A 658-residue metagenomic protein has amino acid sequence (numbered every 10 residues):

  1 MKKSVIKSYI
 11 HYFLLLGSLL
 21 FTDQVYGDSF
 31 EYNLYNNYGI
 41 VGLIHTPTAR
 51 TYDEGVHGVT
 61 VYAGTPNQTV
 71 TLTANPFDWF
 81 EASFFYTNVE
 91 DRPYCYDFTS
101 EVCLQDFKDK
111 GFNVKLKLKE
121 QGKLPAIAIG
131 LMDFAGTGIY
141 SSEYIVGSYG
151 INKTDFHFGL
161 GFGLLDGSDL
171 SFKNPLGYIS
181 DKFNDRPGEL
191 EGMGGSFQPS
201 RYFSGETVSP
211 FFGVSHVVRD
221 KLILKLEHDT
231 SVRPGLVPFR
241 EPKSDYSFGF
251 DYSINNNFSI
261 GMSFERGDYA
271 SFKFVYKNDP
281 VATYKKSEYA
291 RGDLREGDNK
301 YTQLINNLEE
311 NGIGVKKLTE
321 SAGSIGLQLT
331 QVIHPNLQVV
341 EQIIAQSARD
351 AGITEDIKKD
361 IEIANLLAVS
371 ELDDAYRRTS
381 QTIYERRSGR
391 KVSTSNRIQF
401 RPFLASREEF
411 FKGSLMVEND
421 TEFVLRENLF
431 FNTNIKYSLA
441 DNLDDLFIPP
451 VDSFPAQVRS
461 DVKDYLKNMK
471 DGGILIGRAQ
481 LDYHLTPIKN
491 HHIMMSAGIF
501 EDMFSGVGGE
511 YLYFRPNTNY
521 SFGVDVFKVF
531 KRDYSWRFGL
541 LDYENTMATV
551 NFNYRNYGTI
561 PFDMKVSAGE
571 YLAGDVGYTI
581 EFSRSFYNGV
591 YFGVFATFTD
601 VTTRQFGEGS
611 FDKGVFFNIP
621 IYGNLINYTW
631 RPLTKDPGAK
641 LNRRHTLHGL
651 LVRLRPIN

Functional and structural regions predicted by a protein language model:
Y26-G58, F172, F203, T207-S209 (+4 more regions): Outer-membrane beta-barrel biogenesis signature
G27-I139, I151-N152, G163-L164, Q198-P199 (+9 more regions): Transmembrane beta-barrel domains of Gram-negative outer membranes and organellar outer membranes
F30-E31, F84-N113, K117, L124 (+10 more regions): Outer-membrane beta-barrel translocator/channel fold
A49-E54, K119-I127, G138, N152-K153 (+10 more regions): Short loop/turn motifs that connect adjacent beta-strands in outer-membrane beta-barrel proteins
G58-T60, T71, E81-S83, A126-G130 (+19 more regions): Residue-level detector of the transmembrane beta-barrel scaffold of outer-membrane proteins
V59, V70-A74, F112-L116, I145-Y149 (+10 more regions): Residues on the lipid-exposed face of transmembrane beta-strands in outer-membrane beta-barrel proteins
L304, V332-D356, N419: Short, non-transmembrane amphipathic alpha-helical segments
I305-Q328: Short edge beta-strands and adjacent turn/loop segments
